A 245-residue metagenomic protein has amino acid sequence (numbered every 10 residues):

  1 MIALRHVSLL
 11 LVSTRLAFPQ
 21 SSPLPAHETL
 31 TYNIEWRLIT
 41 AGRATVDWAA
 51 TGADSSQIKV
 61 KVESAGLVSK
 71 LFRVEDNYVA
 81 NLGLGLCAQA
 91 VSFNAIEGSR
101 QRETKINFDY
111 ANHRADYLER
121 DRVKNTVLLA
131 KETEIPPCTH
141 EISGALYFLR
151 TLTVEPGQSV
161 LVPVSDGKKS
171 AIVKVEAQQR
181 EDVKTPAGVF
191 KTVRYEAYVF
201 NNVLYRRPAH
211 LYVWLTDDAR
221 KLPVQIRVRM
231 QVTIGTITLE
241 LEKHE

Functional and structural regions predicted by a protein language model:
I2-L10: Sec-dependent signal peptide recognition, specifically the positively charged N-region followed immediately by
L10-P19: Hydrophobic h-region of N-terminal signal peptides that target proteins for export in Gram-negative bacteria
F18-N112, E119, F148-E245: Acidic, serine/threonine-rich low-complexity disordered tracts
T104-L149: Hydrophobic, well-structured mid-protein blocks that either form specific transmembrane helices
